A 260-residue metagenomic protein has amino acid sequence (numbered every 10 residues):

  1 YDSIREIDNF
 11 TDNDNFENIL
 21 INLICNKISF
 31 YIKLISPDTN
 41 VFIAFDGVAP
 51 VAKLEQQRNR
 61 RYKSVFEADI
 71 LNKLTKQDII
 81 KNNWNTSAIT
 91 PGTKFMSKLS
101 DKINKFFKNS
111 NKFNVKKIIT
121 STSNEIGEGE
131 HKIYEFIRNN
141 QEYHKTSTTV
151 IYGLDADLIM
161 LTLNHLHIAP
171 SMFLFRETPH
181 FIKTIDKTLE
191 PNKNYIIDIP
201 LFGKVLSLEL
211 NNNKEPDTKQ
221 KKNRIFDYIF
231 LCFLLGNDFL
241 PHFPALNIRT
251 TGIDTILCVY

Functional and structural regions predicted by a protein language model:
Y1-Y260: Noncatalytic, typically N-terminal accessory segments of nucleic acid-processing enzymes and closely related
